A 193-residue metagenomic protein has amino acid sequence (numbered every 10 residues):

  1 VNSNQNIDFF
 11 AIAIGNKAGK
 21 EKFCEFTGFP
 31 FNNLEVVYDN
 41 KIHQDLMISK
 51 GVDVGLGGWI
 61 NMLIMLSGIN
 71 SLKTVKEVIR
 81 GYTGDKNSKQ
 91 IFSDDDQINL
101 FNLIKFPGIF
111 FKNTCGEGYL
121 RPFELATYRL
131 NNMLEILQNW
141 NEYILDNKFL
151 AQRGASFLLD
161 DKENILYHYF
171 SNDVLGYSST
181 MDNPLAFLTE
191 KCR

Functional and structural regions predicted by a protein language model:
V1, I14-K17, E163: Short, thiol/selenol-centered motifs that function as redox-active sites or metal-ligating centers
V1-A11: Conserved helix-turn-beta segment immediately C-terminal to the redox Cys motif in thioredoxin-like folds
N2, F23-P30: Short, surface-exposed basic-aromatic patches at helix termini and helix-loop junctions that form
A13-G19, D39-N40: Short beta-alpha junction loops
K20-C24, D45-L46: A short acidic (Asp/Glu
F31-D173: Thiol/selenol-based redox catalytic cores and closely related redox-interacting motifs
D161, I165, L188-R193: C-terminal alpha-helical interaction module
N172-K191: A short, polar/charged loop-to-alpha-helix boundary motif
